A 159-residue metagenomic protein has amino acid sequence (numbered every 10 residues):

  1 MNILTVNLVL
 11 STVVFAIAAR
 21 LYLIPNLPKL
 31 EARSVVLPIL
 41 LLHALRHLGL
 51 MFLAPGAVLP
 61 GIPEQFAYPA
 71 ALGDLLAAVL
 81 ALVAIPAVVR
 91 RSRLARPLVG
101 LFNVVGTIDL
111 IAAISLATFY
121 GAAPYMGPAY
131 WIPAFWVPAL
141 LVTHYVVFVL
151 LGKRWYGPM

Functional and structural regions predicted by a protein language model:
M1-A16: Hydrophobic transmembrane alpha-helical segments in integral membrane proteins
L23-N26, F52-G61, S115-A123: Juxtamembrane "helix-exit" motif on the non-cytosolic side of transmembrane helices
I24-V36, V89-P97, W155-M159: Membrane-interface helix-boundary motifs at transmembrane edges
L41-P55: A generic, lipid-embedded transmembrane alpha helix
G61-L72, L98, A123-A134: Non-cytosolic membrane-interface motifs at loop->transmembrane helix junctions
G73, A77-A81, L98-T118, V137-L140: Hydrophobic alpha-helical membrane segments
L76-R91, V146-L150: Alpha-helical transmembrane segments in multipass membrane proteins, preferentially the mid-helix core
A113-F119, Y130-G157: C-terminal transmembrane-bundle signature of multipass membrane proteins, characterized by strong activation on
